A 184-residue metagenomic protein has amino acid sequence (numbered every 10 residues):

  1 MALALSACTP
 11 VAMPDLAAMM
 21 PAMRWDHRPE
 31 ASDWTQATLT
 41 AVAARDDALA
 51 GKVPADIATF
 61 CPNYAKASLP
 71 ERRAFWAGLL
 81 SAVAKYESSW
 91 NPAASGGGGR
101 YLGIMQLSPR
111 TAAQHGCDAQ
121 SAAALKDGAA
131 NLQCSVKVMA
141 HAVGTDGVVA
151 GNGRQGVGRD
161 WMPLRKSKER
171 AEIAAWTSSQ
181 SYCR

Functional and structural regions predicted by a protein language model:
M1-A2: Sec-dependent signal peptide recognition, specifically the positively charged N-region followed immediately by
C8-A58, C117-R184: Non-catalytic cell-wall polysaccharide-engagement segments
D56-A65, E71-N91, S135: Short, functionally critical alpha-helical segments immediately adjacent to catalytic or ligand/cofactor-binding
A74, G99-L102, K126: Residues at secondary-structure transition points
K85-W90, R110-Q114, V138-H141, T145: Amphipathic alpha-helical interaction surfaces
A93-G98: Short, solvent-exposed loop/turn and secondary-structure capping segments
G99-D118: Substrate-binding/active-site groove segments that recognize and process beta-1,4-linked N-acetyl-hexosamine
